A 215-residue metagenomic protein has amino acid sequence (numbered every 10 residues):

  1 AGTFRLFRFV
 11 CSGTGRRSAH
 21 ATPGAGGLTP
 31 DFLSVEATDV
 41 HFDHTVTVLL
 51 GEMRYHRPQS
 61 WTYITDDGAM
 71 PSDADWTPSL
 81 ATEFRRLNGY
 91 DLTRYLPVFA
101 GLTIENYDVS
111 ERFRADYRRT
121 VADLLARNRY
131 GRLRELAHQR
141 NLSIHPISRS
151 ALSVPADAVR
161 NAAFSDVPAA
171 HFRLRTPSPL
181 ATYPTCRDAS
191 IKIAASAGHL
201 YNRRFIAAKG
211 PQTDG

Functional and structural regions predicted by a protein language model:
A1-Y117, A122-D123, R127: Mature extracytoplasmic enzyme cores
D43-E52, R129-R132, A151-P155, S190-I193: Short alpha-helical segments and helix-capping/turn motifs at coil-helix boundaries
G51-P58, R134-S143, N161-D166, R175 (+1 more regions): Secondary-structure transition/capping motifs at alpha-helix termini and the adjoining loop/turn into the next element
T62-G68, V121-P155, I206-G215: Aromatic-lined carbohydrate-recognition surfaces of secreted/lumenal glycan-active proteins
A69-A81, H145-P177, G215: Substrate-binding cleft/loops of secretory-pathway carbohydrate-active enzymes
F99-V109, A158-V159, I191-R203: Short, composition-biased local secondary-structure segments
F113, Y117, L125, R129 (+3 more regions): Secondary-structure capping and boundary motifs in well-ordered enzyme cores
R119-D123, R149-S150, D166-S178, Y183-G215: Active-site core of glycosidic bond-cleaving carbohydrate-active enzymes
